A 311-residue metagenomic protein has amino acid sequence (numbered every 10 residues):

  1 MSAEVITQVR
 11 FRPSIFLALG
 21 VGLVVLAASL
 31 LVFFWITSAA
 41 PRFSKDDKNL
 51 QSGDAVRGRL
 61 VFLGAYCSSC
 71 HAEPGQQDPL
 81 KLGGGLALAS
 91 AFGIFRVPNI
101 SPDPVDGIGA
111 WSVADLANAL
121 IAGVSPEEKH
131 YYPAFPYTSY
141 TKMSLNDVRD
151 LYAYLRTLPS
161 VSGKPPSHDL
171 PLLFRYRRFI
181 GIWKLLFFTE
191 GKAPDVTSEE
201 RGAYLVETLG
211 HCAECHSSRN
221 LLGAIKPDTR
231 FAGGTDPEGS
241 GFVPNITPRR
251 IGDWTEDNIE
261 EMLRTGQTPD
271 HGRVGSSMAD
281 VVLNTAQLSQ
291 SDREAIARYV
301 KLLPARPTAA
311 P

Functional and structural regions predicted by a protein language model:
M1-G53, N146, P311: N-terminal export/targeting leaders of redox proteins
L17-W35, T138, M143-A203, S218 (+1 more regions): Extended surface/linker regions that mediate inter-domain or inter-protein docking in multi-component redox
S38-L63, I180-E207, P311: Electrostatic cytochrome c docking/interface patches
N49-A87: Short extracytoplasmic
G58, G64-P74, L116, L151 (+5 more regions): The canonical Cys-X-X-Cys-His
C70-Q77, I121-A122, P136, R156-T157 (+3 more regions): Detector for the c-type heme attachment site
G75, R175-F242, I246-D253, D257: Surface-exposed interaction/gating patches
L86-D115, T138-V148, T229-D270, D280-E294: Electron-transfer interface patches adjacent to heme c in soluble/periplasmic c-type cytochromes and di-/multiheme
